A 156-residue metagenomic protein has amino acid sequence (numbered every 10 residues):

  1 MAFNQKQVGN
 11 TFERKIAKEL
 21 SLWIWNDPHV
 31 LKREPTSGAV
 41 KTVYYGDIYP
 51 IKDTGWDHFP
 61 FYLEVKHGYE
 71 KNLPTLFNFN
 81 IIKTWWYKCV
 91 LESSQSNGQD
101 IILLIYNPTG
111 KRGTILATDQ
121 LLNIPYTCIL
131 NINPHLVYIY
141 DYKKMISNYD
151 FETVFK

Functional and structural regions predicted by a protein language model:
M1-K156: Catalytic phosphate/metal-binding cores of nucleic-acid and nucleotide-processing enzymes, i.e., regions that mediate
